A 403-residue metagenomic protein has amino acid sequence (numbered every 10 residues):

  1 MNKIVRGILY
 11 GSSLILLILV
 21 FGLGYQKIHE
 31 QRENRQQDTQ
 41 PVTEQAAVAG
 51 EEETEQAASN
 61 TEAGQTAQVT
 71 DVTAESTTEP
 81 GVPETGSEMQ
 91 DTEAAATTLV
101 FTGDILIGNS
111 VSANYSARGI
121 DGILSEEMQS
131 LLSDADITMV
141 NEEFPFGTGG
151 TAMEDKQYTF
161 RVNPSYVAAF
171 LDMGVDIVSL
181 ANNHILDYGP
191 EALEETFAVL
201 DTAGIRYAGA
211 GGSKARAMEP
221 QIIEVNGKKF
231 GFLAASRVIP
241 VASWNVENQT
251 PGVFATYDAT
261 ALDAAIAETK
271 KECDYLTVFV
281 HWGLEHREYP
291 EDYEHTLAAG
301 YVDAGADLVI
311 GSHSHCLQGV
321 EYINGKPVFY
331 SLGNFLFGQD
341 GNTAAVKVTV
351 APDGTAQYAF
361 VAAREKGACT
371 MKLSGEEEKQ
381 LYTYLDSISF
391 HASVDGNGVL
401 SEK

Functional and structural regions predicted by a protein language model:
N2-E55, N60-K403: Acidic, metal/ion-coordinating pockets
